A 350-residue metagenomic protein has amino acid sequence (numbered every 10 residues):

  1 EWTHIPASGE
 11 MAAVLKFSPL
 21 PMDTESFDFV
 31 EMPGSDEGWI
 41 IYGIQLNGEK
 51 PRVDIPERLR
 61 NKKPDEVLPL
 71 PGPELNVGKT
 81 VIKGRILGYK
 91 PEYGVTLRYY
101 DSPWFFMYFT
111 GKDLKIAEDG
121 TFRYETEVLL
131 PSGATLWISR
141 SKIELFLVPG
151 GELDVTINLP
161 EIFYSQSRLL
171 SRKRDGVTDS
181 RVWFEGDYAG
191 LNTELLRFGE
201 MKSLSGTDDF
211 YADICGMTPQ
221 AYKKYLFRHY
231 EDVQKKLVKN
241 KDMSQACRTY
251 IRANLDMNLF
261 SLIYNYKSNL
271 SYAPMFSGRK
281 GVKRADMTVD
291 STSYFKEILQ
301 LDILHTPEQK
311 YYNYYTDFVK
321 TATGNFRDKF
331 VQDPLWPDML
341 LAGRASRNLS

Functional and structural regions predicted by a protein language model:
E1-W2, S35: A general "mature secreted/periplasmic domain" signal
W2-E25: Short, solvent-exposed, Trp/other aromatic-anchored flexible loops in extracytoplasmic proteins
K16-L20, L87, E127, N258: Solvent-exposed residues in well-ordered beta-strands and their adjoining turns, especially edge/terminal strands
P21-S35, A134-I138: Short, surface-exposed ligand- or partner-binding patches at beta-edge/loop junctions that are enriched in aromatics
F29-I55: Surface-exposed edge beta-strands and adjoining flexible/disordered loops or tails in beta-rich
Q45-Q245: A non-transmembrane, solvent-exposed segment enriched in polar/low-complexity residues
V77, E161, Q166-S350: Oxidative protein folding and maturation machinery
